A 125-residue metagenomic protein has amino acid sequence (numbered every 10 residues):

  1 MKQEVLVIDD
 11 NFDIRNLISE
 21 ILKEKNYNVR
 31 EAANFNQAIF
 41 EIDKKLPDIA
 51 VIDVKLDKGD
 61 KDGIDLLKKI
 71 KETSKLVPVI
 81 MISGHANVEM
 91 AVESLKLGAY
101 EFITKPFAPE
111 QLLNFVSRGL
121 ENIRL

Functional and structural regions predicted by a protein language model:
K2, L46-D48, E72-P78: His-Asp phosphorelay/catalytic-motif detector in bacterial-type signaling
F12-R30: Two-component/phosphorelay signaling modules centered on CheY-like receiver
N26-F35, E41: Short hydrophobic/Thr-rich beta-strand motif most characteristic of the beta2 strand and flanking loop of CheY-like
F40, D62-L76, E93: Short amphipathic alpha-helix used as the core "switch/output" element in two-component signaling
K45-L56: Active-site beta3 strand of CheY-like receiver
N87, I103, F107-S117: C-terminal output helix
